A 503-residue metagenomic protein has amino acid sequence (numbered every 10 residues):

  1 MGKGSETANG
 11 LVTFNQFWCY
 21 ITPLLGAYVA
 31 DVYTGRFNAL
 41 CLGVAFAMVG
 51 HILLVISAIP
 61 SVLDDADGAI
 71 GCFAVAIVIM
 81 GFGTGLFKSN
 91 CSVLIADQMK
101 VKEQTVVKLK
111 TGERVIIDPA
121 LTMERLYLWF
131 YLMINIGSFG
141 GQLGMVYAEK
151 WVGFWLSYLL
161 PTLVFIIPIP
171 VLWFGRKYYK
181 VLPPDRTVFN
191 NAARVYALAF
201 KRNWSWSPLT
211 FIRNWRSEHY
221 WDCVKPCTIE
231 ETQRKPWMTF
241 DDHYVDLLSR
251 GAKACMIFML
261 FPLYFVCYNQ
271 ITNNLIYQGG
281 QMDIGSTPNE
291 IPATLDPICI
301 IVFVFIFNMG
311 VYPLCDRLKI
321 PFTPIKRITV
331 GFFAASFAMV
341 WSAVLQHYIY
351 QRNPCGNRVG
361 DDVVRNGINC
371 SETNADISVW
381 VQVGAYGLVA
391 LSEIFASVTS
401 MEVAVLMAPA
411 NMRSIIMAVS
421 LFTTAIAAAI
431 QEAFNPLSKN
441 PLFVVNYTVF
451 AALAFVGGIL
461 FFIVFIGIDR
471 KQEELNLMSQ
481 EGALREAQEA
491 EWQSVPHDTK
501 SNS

Functional and structural regions predicted by a protein language model:
M1-T105, D118-S503: Hydrophobic transmembrane alpha-helices of multi-pass solute transporters/permeases
V106-V115: Short mixed-charge
